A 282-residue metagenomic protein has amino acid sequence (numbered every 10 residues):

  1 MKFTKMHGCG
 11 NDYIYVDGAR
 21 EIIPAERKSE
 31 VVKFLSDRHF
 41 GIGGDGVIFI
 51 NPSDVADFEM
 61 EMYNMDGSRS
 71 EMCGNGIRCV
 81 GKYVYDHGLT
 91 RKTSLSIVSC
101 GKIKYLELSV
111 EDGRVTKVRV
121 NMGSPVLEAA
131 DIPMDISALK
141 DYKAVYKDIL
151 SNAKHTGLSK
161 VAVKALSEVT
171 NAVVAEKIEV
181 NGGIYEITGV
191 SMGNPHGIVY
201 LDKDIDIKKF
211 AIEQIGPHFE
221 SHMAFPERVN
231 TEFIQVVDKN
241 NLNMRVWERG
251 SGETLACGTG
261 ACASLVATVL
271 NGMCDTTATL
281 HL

Functional and structural regions predicted by a protein language model:
M1-R114, G197-L282: A glycine-rich beta-to-alpha transition motif near the start of alpha/beta enzyme domains, typified by
S99-Y200: ATP-dependent small-molecule kinase catalytic core of the GHMP/sugar-kinase superfamily and closely related
